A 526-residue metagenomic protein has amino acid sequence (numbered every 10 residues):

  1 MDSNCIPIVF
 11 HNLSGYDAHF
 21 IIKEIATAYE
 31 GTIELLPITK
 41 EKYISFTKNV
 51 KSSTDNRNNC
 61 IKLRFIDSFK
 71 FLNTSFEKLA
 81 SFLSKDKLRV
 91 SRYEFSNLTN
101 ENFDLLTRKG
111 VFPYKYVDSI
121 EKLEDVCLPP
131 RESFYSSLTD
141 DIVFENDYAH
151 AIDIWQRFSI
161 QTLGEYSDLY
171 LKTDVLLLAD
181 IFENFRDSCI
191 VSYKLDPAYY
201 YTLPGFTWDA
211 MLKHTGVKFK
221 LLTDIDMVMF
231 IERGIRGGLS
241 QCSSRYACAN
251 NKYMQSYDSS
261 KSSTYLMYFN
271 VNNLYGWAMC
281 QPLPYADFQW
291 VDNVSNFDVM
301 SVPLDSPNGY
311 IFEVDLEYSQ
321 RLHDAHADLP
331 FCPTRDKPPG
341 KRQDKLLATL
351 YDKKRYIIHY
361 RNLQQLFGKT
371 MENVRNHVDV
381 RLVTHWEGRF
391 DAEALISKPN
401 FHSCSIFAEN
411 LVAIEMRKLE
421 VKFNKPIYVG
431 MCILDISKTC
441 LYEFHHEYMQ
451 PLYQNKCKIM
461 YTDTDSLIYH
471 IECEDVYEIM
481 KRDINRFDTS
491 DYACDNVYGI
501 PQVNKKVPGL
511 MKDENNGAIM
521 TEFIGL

Functional and structural regions predicted by a protein language model:
M1-L526: Conserved acidic
